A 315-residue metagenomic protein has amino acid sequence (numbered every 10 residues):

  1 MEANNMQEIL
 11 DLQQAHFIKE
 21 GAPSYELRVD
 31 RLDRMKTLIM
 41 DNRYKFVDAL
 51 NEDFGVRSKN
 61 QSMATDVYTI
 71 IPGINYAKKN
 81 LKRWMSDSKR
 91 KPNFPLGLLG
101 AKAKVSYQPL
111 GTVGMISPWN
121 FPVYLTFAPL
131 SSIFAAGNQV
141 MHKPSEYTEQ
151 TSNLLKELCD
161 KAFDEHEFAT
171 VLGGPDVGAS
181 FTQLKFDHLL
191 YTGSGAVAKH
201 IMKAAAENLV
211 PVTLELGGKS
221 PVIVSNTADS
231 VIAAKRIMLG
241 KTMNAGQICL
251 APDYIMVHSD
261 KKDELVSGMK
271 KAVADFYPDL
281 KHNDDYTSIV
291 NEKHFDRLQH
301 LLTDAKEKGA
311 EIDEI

Functional and structural regions predicted by a protein language model:
M1-K102: N-terminal Rossmann-like NAD(P)+-binding subdomain of aldehyde/semialdehyde dehydrogenases
L10, L32, V47, I70-I71 (+8 more regions): A general structural signal for well-ordered alpha-helical segments in protein cores
L12, E26-R34, L38-D41, K45 (+7 more regions): A non-catalytic, amphipathic alpha-helix used as a structural packing/dimerization or gating element in enzyme scaffolds
R28, I74, G137, F168 (+5 more regions): Residue-level signal for inorganic ion chemistry
K36-L38, A49, I71-K78, L158-A162 (+8 more regions): Alpha-helical structural signal in soluble globular domains
N93-I232: Rossmann-like NAD(P) dinucleotide-binding subdomain of oxidoreductase/dehydrogenase enzymes
A196-I315: ALDH superfamily catalytic-core signature
